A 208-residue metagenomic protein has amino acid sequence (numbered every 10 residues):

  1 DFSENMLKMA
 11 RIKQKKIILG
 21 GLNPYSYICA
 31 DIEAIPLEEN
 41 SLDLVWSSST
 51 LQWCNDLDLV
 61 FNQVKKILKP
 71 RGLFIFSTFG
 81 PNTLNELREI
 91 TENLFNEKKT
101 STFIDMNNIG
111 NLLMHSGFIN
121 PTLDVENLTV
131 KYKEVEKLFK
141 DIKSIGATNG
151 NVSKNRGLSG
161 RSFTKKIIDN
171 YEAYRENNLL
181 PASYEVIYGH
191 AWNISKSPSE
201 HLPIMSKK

Functional and structural regions predicted by a protein language model:
D1-E38, L44, D58-L59: Class I SAM-dependent methyltransferase SAM/SAH-binding core
D1-M6, I32-A34, E38, D43 (+8 more regions): Domain-wide signal for the mature, well-folded portions of proteins, strongly enriched in nucleus-encoded organellar
S47-T50: A short beta-strand submotif of the Rossmann-like class I SAM-dependent methyltransferase core that lines
Q52-C54: A short His-aromatic
D58-L73: A short glycine-rich, Lys/Arg-flanked "PGG" loop and its adjoining helix->strand segment in the class I
R71-K137, I145-R156: Conserved catalytic/acceptor-binding region of the Class I
E136-K208: C-terminal lobe and adjacent flexible extensions of AdoMet/dcAdoMet transferase-like proteins
